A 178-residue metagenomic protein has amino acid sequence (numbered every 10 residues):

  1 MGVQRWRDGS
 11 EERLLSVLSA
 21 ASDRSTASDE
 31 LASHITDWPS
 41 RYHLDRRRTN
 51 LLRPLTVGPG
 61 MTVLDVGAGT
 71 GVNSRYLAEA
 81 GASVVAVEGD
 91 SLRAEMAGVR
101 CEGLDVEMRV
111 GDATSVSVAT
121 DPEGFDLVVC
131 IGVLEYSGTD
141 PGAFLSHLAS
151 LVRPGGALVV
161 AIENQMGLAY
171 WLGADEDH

Functional and structural regions predicted by a protein language model:
M1-D23: N-terminal auxiliary segments of SAM/dcSAM-dependent transferases
Y42-P59: Conserved alpha-helix/loop element of class I SAM-dependent methyltransferases that forms part of the SAM/SAH-binding
G60-G69: Conserved class I S-adenosyl-L-methionine
T70-A80: Conserved SAM-binding loop of SAM-dependent methyltransferases across substrates and taxa, primarily the Class I
A80-S115: Class I SAM-dependent methyltransferase SAM/SAH-binding core
V118-V128: A short acidic, Gly/Pro-enriched loop at the edge of an enzyme's catalytic core that lines a small-molecule cofactor
G142-A157: A short glycine-rich, Lys/Arg-flanked "PGG" loop and its adjoining helix->strand segment in the class I
V160-H178: Conserved class I S-adenosyl-L-methionine
